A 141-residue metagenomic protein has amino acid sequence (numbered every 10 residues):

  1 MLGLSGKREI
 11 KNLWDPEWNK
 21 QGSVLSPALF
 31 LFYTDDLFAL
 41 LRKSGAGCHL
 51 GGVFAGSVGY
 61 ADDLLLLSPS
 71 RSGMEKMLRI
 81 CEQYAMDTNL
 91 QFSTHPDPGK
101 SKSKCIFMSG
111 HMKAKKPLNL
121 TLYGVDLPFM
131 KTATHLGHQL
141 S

Functional and structural regions predicted by a protein language model:
M1-F32, D36: Conserved pre-catalytic core of RNA-dependent polymerases
L2, L29-A61, L67: Active-site palm subdomain of RNA-directed nucleic acid polymerases
K11, G56-G59, F129-T132: Short, flexible turn/loop "capping" segments at secondary-structure junctions
P16-E17, S57-D87, M108-K116: Catalytic palm subdomain of template-directed nucleic-acid polymerases, centered on the conserved carboxylate motif
W18-F30, H49-G51, S68-G73, S93-D97 (+1 more regions): Conserved, non-catalytic sequence blocks in retroelement Pol enzymes and Pol-derived host proteins
G22, S26, A61-D63, A85 (+1 more regions): Short, conserved catalytic/metal-binding micro-motifs enriched in Asp/Glu and His
S93-K131: Short, conserved micro-motifs composed of acidic
